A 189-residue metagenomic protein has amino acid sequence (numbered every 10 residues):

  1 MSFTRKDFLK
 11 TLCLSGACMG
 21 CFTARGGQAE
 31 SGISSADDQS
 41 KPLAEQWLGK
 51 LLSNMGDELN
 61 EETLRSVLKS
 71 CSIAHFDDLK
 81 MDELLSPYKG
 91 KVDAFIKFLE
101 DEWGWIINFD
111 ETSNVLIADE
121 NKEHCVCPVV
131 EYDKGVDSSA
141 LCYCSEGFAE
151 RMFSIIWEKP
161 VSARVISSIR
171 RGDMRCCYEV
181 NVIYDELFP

Functional and structural regions predicted by a protein language model:
M1-G16: N-terminal secretory signal peptides and thylakoid transit peptides that target proteins across membranes
L9-L12, K159-P189: Short terminal or interdomain "cap/linker" segment that borders an active site or interface and mediates
C18-F22: Hydrophobic h-region of N-terminal signal peptides that target proteins for export in Gram-negative bacteria
T23-D57: C-terminal segment of N-terminal export signals and the immediately downstream linker at the start of the mature
E58-L141: Amphipathic interaction/junction segments at domain boundaries or subunit interfaces
D110-T112, F153-W157: A short, structured loop/turn motif at beta-sheet edges
